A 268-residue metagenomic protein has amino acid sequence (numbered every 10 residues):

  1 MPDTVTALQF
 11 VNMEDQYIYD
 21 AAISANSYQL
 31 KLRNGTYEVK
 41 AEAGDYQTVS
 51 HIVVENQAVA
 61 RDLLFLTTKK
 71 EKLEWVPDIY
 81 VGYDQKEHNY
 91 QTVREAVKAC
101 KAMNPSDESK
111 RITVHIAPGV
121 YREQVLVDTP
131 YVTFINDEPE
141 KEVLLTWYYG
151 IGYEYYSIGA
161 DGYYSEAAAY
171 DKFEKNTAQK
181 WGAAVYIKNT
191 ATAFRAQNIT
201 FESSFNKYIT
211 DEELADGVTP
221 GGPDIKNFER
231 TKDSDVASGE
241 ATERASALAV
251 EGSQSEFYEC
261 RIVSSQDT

Functional and structural regions predicted by a protein language model:
M1-A21: Short, ordered, surface-exposed loop/turn motifs in non-cytosolic proteins
S24-L32: Short, surface-exposed beta-strand/beta-hairpin micro-motifs centered on an aromatic residue
N34-G44: A short, solvent-exposed beta-strand micro-motif common in secreted/extracellular proteins
G44-T68: Structured interaction patches on ligand/partner-binding surfaces of diverse proteins
D78, R111-T113, P118, Q124 (+7 more regions): Detector for repetitive beta-architecture
D78-H115: Acidic Gly/Asp/Thr-rich repetitive segments characteristic of extracellular carbohydrate-active and adhesion proteins
G82, A99, A117, D128 (+7 more regions): Feature marks extracellular polysaccharide-active and adherence modules
K98-S106, R122-F134, L144-R195, N206-N227 (+1 more regions): Extracellular beta-strand-rich solenoid/capping regions of secreted or surface-exposed proteins that bind or remodel
